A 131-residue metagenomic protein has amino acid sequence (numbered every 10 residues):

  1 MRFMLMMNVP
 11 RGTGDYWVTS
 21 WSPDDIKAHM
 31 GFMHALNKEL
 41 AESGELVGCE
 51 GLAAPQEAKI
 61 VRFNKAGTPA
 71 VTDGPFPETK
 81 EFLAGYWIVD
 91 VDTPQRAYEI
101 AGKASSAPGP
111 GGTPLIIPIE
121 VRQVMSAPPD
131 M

Functional and structural regions predicted by a protein language model:
M1-M131: Conserved, structured core segments of small domains
